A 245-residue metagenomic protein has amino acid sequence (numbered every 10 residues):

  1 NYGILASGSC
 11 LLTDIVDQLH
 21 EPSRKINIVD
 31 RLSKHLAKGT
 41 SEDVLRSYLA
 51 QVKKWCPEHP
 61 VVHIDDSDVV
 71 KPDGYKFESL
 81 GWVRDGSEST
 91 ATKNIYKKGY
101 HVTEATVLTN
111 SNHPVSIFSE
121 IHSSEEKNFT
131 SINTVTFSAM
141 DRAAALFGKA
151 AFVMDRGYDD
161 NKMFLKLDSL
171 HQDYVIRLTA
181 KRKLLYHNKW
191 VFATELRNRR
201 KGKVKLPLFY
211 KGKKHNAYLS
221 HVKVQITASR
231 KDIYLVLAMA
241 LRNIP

Functional and structural regions predicted by a protein language model:
N1-E42: Short, positively charged, Gly/Tyr-enriched micro-motifs that form contact patches at catalytic or ligand/partner
N1-L11, P60, K71, Y75 (+1 more regions): Single, function-defining residue in the core of a domain
D14-D17, D30, K34, K38 (+4 more regions): Charged/polar, solvent-exposed surface patches and flexible loops
I15, D65, Y174: A residue-level signal for conserved active-site and pocket-lining positions in enzyme catalytic cores
V16, H20, Y48, S89-T92 (+3 more regions): Generic preference for well-ordered secondary structure
L19-S23, C56, F147: A broad structural signal for alpha-helix termini and local helix breaks/kinks
V29-N110: Active-site-proximal, Lys/Arg-enriched surface segment that forms a nucleic-acid-binding/basic interface patch
